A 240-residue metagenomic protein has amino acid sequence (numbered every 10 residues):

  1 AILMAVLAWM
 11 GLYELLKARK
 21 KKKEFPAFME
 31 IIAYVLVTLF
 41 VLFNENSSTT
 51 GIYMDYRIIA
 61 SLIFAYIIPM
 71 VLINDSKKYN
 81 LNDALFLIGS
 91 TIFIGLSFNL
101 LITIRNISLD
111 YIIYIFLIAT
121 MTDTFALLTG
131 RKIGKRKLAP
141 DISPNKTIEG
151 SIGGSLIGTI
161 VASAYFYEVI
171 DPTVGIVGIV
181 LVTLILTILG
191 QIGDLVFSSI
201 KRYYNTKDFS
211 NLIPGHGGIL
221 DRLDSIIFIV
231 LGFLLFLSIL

Functional and structural regions predicted by a protein language model:
A1-T147, S151-L184: Membrane-embedded alpha-helical bundles of polytopic integral membrane proteins
K17, A126, F197, D224-I227: Hydrophobic side chains within alpha-helical segments
M121-R131, G190-R202: Short helical (or helix-break) motifs at transmembrane helix termini and adjacent helical loops in multi-pass membrane
T122, I152-G153, G193, L220-F228: Membrane-embedded alpha-helical segments of transport systems, primarily multispan ion/solute transporters
R131-K132, K201-Y204, I227, G232: Re-entrant/interfacial helical elements at transmembrane boundaries that shape and gate the permeation pathway
Y203-I226: Interfacial loop-to-transmembrane junctions
L235-L240: Juxtamembrane boundary at the C-terminal end of a transmembrane helix
